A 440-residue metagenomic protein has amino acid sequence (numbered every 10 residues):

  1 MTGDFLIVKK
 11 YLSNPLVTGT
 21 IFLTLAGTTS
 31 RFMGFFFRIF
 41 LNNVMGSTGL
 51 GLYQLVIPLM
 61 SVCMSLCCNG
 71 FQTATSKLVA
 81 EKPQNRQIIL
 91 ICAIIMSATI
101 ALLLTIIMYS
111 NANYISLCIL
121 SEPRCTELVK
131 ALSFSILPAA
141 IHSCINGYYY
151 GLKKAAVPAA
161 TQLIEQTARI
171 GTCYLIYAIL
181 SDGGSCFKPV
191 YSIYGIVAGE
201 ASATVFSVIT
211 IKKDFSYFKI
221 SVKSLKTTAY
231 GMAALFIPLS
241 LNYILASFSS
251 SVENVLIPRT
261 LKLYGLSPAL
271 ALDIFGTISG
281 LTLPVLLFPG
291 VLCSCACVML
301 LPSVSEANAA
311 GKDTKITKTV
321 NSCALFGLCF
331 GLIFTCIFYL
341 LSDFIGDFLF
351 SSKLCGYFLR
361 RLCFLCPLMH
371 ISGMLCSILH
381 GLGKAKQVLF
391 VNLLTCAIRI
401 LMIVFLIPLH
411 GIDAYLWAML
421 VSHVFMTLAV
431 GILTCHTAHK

Functional and structural regions predicted by a protein language model:
M1-M33, S224-A246, T317, L433-T434 (+1 more regions): N-terminal membrane topogenesis motif
F5-L6, L175-D182, V197-K223, N254 (+2 more regions): C-terminal transmembrane helix end/exit motif
L23-G27, S61, S97, A131-L132 (+9 more regions): Residue-level signature of transmembrane alpha-helical cores of multipass secondary-active transporters and flippases
S30, G34, C68-S76, A131-Y150 (+6 more regions): Short runs within selected transmembrane alpha-helices of multi-pass transporters and secretion channels
L41-S61, S185, P189-V190, Y230-L235 (+2 more regions): Interfacial/gating helices of multi-pass transporter permease domains
C68-P83, L286-A310: Helix-loop junctions and terminal segments of transmembrane helices in multi-pass membrane transport/translocation
F71-N113, A140, T314-F334: Membrane-water interface segments that mark the loop-to-transmembrane alpha-helix transition
L103-T126, I333-S352, G356: Short membrane-interface helical motifs at transmembrane helix boundaries in multi-pass membrane transporters
